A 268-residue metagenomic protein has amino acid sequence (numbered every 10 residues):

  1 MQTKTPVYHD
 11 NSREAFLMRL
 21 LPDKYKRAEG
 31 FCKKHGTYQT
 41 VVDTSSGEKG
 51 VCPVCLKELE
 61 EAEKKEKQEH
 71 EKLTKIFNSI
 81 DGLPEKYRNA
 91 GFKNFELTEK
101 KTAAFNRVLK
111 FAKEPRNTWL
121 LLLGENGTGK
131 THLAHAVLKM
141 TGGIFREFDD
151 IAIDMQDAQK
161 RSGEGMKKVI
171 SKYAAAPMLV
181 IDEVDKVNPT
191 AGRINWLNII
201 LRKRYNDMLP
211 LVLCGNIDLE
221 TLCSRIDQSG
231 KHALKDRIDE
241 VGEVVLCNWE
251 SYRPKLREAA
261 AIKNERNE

Functional and structural regions predicted by a protein language model:
M1-A103, K255-E268: A short, basic N-terminal segment
F95, R146, V245-C247: Hydrophobic residues at beta-strand termini and immediately following loops that shape nucleotide-binding pockets
E99-T118: A short, well-structured juxtamembrane/interface segment
T102-N106, L138-A175, N188: Short glycine-rich substrate-engagement loop in P-loop NTPases that contacts/grips substrate
R116-A134: Walker A/P-loop nucleotide-binding motif
T118, A175-M178, D207-L213: Loop/turn-to-beta-strand initiation segments
K139, I153, D157-A158, V184-E268: Replace "adjacent to P-loop NTPase cores in ATP/GTP-dependent enzymes" with "adjacent to NTP-binding cores
